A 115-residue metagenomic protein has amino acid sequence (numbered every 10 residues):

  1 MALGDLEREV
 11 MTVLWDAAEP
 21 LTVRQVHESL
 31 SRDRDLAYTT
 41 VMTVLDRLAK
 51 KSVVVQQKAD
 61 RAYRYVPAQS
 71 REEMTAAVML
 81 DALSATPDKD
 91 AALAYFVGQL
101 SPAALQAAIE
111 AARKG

Functional and structural regions predicted by a protein language model:
M1-V13, A17, S70, G115: Short alpha-helical segments that sit at the start of domains
L3-L6, A59-V78: Short, cationic-aromatic polyanion-contact patches
P20-L30: Short acidic, hydrophobic short linear motifs in intrinsically disordered regions
M42-D46: Short, hydrophobic-biased segments on the C-terminal half of alpha helices that form "recognition helices"
S52: Glycine-centered, phosphate/nucleic-acid-interacting loop/turn motifs that mediate DNA/RNA or nucleotide
Q56: Short beta-strand "wing" residues that participate in macromolecule-binding interfaces
A77-G115: Amphipathic alpha-helical dimerization/coiled-coil segments that flank or bridge DNA-binding/regulatory modules
